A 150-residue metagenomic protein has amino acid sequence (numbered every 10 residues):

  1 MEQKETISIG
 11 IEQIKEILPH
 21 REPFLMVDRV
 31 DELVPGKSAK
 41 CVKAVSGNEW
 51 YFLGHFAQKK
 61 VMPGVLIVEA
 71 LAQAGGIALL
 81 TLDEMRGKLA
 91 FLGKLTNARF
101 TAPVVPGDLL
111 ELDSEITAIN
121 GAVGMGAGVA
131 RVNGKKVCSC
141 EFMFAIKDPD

Functional and structural regions predicted by a protein language model:
M1-E32: N-terminal leader/capping segments at the start of a protein or of a new domain
E2-S8, G75-E111, V137-A145: Hydrophobic beta-strand-centered segment that forms part of the acyl-chain substrate-binding groove
K15, Q58, F100-A102: Beta-strand-rich interaction surfaces with strong enrichment in secreted/lumenal proteins
R21-M62: Catalytic strand-loop segment that frames the active site of acyl-thioester-processing enzymes
L25, G36-K40, L109-E111, V123-M125 (+1 more regions): Intrinsic-disorder/low-complexity, polar/charged segments enriched in Ser/Thr/Lys/Arg/Asp/Glu/Gln
V30, M62-M85: Active-site helix/loop of acyl-thioester processing domains in fatty-acid/polyketide metabolism, spanning hotdog-fold
V30, T96-N133: Hydrophobic beta-sheet segments that form the core/acyl-binding groove of ACP/CoA-dependent acyl-chain-processing
V123-M125, V129-D150: Mixed-charge, glycine-accented linear interaction segment located at domain edges/termini
